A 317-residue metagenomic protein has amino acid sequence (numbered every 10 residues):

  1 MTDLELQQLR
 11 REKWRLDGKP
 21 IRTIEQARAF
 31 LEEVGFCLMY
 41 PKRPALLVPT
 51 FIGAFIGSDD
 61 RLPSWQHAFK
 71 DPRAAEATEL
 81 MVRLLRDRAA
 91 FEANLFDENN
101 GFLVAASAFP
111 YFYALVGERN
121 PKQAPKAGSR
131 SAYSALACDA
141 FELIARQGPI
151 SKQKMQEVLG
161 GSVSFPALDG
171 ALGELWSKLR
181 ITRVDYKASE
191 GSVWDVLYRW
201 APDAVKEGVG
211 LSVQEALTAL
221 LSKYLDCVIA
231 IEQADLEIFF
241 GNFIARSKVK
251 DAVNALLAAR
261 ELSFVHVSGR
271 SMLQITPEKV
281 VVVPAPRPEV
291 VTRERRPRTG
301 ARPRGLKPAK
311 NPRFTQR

Functional and structural regions predicted by a protein language model:
M1-R317: Long, low-complexity intrinsically disordered regions
